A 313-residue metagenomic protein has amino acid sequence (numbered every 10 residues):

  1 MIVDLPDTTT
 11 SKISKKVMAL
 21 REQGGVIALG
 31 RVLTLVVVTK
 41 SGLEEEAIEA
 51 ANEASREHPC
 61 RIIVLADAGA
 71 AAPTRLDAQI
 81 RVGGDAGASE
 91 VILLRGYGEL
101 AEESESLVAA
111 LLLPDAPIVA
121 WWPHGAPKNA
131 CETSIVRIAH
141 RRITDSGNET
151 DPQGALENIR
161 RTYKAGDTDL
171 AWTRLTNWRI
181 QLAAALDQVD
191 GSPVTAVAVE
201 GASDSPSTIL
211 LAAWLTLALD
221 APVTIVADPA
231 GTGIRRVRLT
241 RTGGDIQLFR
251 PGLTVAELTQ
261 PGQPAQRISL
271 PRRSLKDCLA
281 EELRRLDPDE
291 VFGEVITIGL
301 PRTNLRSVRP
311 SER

Functional and structural regions predicted by a protein language model:
M1-A120: An N-terminal, globular interaction/scaffold subdomain
M1-L29, D169-Q188, L286-S311: Short N-terminal or domain-adjacent regulatory/targeting segments
A51-R56, V108-A110, S134-R137, A212-A218: Short, solvent-exposed amphipathic alpha-helical segments in soluble enzyme and RNA/protein-processing domains
R61-A70, W121-P123, S146-E149, P222-G233: A generic structural motif
D77-G84, V136-E149, G166, R238-P251: Acidic, Ser/Thr-rich peripheral helices and adjacent loops at domain boundaries
E90, L94-A183: Internal, hydrophobic cores of structured domains that mediate oligomerization or house catalytic pockets within large
G154-G243: A contiguous, surface-oriented mixed alpha/beta subdomain in the mid-to-C-terminal portion of proteins that forms
L219-D220, G231-G233, T240-R313: Long, compositionally biased intrinsically disordered terminal regions
